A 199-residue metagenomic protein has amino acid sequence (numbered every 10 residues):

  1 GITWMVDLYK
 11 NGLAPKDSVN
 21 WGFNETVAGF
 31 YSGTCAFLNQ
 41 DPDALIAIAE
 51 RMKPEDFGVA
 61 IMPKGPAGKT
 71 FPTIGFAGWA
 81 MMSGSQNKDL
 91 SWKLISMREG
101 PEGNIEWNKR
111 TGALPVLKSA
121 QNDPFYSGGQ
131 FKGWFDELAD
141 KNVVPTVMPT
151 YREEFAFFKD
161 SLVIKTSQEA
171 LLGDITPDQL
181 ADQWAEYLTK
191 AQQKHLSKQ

Functional and structural regions predicted by a protein language model:
G1-V19: Glycine-centered hinge/linker elements that transmit conformational signals in sensory and ligand-binding systems
Y9, S96-K118: Periplasmic-binding protein-like
K16-Y31, K64: Short helix-initiation/N-cap motifs at beta->coil->alpha
Y31-Q40, E55: Alpha-to-beta junction loops
D41-P54, F125: A ligand-binding cleft/hinge motif common to bilobed small-molecule-binding domains
I48-P66, Q130: Ligand-binding "clamshell"
A60, K109-I164, E169, K194-Q199: Long, aromatic- and glycine/proline-rich binding clefts that accommodate carbohydrate-like moieties
I74-Q86: A bilobed periplasmic-binding-protein/Venus flytrap-type ligand-binding module shared by bacterial periplasmic
